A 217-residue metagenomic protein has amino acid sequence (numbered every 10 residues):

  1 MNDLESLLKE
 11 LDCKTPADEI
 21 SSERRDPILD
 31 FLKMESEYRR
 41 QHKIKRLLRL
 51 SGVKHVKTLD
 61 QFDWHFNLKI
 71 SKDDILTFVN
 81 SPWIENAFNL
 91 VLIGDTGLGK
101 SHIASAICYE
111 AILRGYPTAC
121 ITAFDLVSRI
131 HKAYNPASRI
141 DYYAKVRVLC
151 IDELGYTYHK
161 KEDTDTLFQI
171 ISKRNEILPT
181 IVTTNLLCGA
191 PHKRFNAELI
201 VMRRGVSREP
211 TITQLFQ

Functional and structural regions predicted by a protein language model:
E5-H55: Interdomain "pre-motor" coupling segment immediately N-terminal to P-loop NTPase/helicase cores
K57-P82: N-terminal pre-Walker A segment at the start of P-loop NTPase domains
F62, A104, T122: Conserved hydrophobic/aromatic pocket- or pore-lining residues that grip, position, or stack substrates in active sites
N86-I103: Walker A/P-loop nucleotide-binding motif
N89-V91, V148, P179: Residue-level preference for the first positions of well-ordered beta-strands
C108-I121, A133: Post-Walker A helix-loop "phosphate-sensing" segment adjacent to the P-loop in P-loop NTPases
Y116-P117, L126-K145, L154-Q217: Replace "adjacent to P-loop NTPase cores in ATP/GTP-dependent enzymes" with "adjacent to NTP-binding cores
